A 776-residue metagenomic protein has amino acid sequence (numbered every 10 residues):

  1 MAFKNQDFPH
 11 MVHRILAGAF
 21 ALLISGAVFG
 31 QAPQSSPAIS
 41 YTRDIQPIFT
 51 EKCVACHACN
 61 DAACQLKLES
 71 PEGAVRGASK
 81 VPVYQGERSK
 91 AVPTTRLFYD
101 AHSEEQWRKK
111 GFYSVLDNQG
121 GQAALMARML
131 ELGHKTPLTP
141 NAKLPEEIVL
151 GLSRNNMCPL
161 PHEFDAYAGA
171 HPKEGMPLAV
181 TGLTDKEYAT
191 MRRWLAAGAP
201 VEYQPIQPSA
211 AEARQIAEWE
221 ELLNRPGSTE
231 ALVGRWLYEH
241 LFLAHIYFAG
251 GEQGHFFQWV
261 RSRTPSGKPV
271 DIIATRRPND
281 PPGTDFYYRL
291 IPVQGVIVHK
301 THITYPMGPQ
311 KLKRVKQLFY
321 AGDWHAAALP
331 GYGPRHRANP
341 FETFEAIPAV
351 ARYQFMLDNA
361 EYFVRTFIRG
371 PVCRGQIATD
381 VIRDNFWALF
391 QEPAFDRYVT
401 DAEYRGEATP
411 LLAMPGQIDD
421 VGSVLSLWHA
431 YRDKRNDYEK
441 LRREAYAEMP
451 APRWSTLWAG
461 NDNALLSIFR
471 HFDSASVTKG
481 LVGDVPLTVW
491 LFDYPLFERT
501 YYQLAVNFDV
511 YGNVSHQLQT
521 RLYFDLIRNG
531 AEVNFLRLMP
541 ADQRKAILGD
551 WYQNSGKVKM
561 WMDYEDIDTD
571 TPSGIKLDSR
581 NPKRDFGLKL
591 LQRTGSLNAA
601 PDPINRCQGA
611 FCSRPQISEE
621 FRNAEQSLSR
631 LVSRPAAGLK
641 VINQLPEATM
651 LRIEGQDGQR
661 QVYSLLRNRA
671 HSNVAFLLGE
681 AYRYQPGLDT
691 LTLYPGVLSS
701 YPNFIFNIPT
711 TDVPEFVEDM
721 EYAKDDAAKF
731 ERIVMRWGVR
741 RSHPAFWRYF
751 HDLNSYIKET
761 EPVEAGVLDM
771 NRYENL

Functional and structural regions predicted by a protein language model:
A2-A19: Bacterial N-terminal signal peptides that target proteins for export
G30-L776: Aromatic- and Gly/Pro-enriched helix-to-coil junctions and flexible linker segments
